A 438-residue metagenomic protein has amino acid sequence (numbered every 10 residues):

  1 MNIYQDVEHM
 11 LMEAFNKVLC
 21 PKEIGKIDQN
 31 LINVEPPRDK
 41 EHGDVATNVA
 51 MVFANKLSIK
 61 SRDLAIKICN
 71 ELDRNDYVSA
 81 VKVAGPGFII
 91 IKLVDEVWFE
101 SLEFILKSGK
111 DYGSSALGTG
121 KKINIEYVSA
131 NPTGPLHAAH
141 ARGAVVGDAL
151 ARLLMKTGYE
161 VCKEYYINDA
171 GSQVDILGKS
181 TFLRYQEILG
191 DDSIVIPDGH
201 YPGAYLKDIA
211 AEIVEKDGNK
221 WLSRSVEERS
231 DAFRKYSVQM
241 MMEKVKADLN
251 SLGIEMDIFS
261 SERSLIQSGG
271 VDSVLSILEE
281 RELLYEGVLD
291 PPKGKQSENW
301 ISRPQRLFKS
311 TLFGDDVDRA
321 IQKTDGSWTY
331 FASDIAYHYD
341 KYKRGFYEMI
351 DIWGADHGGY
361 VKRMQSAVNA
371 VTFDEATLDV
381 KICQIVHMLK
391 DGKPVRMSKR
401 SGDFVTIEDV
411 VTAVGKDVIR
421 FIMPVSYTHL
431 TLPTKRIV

Functional and structural regions predicted by a protein language model:
M1-L31: Charged, compositionally biased N-terminal leader segments and the immediate start of the first structured element
N16, K26-T47, V52, I59-P433: NTP-dependent nucleotidyl-transfer catalytic core
T434-V438: N-terminal low-complexity segments that are often proline-rich with Ser/Thr-Pro
